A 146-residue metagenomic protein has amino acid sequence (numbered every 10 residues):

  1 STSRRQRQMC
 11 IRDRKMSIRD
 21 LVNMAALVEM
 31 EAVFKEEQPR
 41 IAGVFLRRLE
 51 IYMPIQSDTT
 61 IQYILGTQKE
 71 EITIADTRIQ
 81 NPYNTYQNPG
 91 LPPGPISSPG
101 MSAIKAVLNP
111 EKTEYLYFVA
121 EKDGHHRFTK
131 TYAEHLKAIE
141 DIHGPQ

Functional and structural regions predicted by a protein language model:
R4-Q146: Bacterial extracytoplasmic/cell-wall-associated proteins, especially those involved in peptidoglycan
